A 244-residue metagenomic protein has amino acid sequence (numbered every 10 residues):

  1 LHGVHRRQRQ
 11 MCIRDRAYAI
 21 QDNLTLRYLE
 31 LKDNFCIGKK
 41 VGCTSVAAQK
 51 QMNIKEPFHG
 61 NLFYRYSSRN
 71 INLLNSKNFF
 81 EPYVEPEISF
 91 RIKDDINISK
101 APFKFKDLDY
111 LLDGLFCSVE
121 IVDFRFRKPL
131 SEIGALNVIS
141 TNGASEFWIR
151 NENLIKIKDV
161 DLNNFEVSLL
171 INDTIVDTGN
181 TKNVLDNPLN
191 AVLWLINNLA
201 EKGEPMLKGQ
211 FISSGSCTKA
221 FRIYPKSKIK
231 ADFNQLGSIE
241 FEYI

Functional and structural regions predicted by a protein language model:
L1-I13: Single conserved hydrophobic/aromatic residue that forms the stacking wall/gate of nucleotide- or nucleobase-binding
H5, T44, C217-T218: Gly/Ser/Thr-rich beta-alpha loop segments that engage phosphate groups in nucleotides
Y18-D22, R27-L189: Glycine-enriched loop-and-adjacent helix/strand subsegments that border the catalytic/binding cleft of enzyme cores
T141-G143, W148-I244: Catalytic-pocket segment enriched in acidic/His residues
